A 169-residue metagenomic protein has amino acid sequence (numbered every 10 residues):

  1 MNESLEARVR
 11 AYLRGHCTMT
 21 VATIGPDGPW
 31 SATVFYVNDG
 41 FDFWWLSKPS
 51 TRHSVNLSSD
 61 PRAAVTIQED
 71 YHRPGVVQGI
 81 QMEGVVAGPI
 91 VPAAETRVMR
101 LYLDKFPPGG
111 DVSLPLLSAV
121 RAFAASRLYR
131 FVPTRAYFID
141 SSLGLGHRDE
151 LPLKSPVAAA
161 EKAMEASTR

Functional and structural regions predicted by a protein language model:
M1-T18, P156-R169: Extreme N-terminal tail/first-helix region
R14-T20, G109-S113: Short Pro/Gly-enriched beta-strand edge/turn motifs at strand-loop
H16-P49, V55, A64-E69, V77-M82: Short beta-strand segments
D42, R62, R135-Y137: Structural motif
P49-S50, T134: A generic "binding-loop/recognition-motif" signal
T51-H53, H72, G144-G146: Short, surface-exposed beta-strand-loop junctions and turns on beta-sheet-rich folds
S58-S59: Short active-site loop/helix that positions an aromatic residue
V77-R169: Charged, gly/pro-rich active-site loop segments
